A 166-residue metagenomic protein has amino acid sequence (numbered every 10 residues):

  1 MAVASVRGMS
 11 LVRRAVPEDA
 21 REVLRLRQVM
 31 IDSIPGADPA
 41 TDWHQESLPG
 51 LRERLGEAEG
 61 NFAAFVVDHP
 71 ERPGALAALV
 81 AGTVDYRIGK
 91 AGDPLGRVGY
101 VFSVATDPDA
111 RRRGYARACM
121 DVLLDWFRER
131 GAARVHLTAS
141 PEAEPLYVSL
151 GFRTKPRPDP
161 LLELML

Functional and structural regions predicted by a protein language model:
S5, A40-H69, I88: Active-site rim helix/loop that mediates acceptor-substrate recognition in acyltransferases
L11-R25, G36: A short beta-loop-alpha structural element at the N-terminal edge of CoA-dependent acyl/N-acetyltransferase catalytic
R25-T41: Helix-loop element at the rim of GNAT/NAT acetyltransferase active sites that forms part of the acceptor-substrate
V66, G74-V84, Y100, A105: Conserved beta-strand in the GNAT
V84-K90, H136-T138, V148, R153-L166: Conserved catalytic-core motifs of GNAT/GCN5-like acyltransferases
G92-P108, P160: Conserved acetyl-CoA binding element of GNAT-fold acetyltransferases
A110-V122: Conserved acetyl-CoA pyrophosphate-binding loop and the N-cap/start of the following alpha-helix in GNAT-like
M120, F127-A139: Conserved GNAT acetyl-CoA-binding A-motif
